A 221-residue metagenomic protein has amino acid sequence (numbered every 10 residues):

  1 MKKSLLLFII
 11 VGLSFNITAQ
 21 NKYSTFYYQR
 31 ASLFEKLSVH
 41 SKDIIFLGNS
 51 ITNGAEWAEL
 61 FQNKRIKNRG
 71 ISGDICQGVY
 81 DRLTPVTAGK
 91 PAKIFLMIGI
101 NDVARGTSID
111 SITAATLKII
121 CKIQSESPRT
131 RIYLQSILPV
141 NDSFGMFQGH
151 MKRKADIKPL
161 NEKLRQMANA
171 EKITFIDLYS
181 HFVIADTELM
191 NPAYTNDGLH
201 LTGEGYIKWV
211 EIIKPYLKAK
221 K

Functional and structural regions predicted by a protein language model:
M1-N21: Bacterial Sec-dependent N-terminal signal peptides
I9, P139-K221: Catalytic His-Asp segment of secreted/periplasmic serine-dependent ester chemistry enzymes
A19-K93, L189: Serine-esterase "nucleophile elbow" of acetyl-processing enzymes
D43-S50, Q77-S111, L201-K221: N-terminal/domain-start segments enriched in small and hydrophobic, helix-friendly residues, covering either
G70-I71, I98-V103, I137, V183: Cell-envelope and extracellular/periplasmic
I109-I119, I157-L160: Charged helix-capping and loop-helix junction motifs
S127-R131: A short helix->loop->beta-strand "cap" motif at the edges of active sites that frequently abuts
